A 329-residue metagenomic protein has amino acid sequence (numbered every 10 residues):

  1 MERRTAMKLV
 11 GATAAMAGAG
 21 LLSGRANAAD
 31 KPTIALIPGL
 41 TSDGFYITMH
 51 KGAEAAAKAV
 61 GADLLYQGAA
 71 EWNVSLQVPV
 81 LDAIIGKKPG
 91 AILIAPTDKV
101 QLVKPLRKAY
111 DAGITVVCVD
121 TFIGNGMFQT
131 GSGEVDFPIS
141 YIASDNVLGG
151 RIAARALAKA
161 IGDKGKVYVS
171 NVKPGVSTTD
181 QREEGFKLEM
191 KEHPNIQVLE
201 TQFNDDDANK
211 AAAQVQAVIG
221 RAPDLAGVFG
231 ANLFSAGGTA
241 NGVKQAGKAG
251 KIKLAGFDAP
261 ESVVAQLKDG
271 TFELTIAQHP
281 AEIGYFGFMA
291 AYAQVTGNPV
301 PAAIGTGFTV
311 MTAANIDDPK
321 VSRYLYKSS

Functional and structural regions predicted by a protein language model:
M1-T5, A15-A28: N-terminal twin-arginine translocation
M7-G11, A28-S329: A residue-level marker of the well-folded mature domains of exported/periplasmic proteins
